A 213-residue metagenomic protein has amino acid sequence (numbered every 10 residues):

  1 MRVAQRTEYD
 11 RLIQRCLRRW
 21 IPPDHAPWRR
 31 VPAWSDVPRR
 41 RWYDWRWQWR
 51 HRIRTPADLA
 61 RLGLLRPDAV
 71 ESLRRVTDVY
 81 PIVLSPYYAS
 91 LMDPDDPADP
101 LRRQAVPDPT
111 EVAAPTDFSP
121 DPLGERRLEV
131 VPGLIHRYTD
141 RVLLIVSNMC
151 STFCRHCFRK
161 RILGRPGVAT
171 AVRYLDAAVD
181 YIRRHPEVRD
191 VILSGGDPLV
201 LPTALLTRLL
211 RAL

Functional and structural regions predicted by a protein language model:
M1-H136: Flexible, acidic/Gly-rich N-terminal and inter-domain linker regions that tether and position cofactor-handling modules
V106, F118-I145, R155-L213: Conserved Radical SAM active-site core
M149-F153: Short pre-active-site segment immediately N-terminal to redox-active cysteine/selenocysteine motifs in thiol-based
